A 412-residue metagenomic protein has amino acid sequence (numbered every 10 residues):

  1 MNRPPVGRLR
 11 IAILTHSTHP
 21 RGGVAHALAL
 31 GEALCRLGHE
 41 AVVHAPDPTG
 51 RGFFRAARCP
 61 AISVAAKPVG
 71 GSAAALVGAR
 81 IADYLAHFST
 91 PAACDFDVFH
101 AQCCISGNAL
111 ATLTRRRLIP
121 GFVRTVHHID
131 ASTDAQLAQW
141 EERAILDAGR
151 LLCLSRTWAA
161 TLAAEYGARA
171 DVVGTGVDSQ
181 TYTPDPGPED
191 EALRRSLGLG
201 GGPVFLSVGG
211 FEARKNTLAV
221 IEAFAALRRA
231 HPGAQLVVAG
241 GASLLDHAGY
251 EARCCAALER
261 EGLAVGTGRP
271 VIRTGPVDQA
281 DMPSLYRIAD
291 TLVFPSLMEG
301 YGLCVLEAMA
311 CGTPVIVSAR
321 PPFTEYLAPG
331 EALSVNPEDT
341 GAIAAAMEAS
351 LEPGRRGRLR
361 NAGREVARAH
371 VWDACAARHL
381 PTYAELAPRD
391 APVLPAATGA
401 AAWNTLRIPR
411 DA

Functional and structural regions predicted by a protein language model:
P4-G7, L14-R21, L28-A82: N-terminal strand-loop element at the rim of the active site of nucleotide-sugar-dependent glycosyltransferases
A12, L199-K215, I221-F224, V237: Conserved donor-binding/catalytic core segment of Leloir-type glycosyltransferases
A101-S106, V126: Short His-centered aromatic/hydrophobic patch
I145, S284-A289: Short alpha-helical donor nucleotide-sugar binding micro-motif in glycosyltransferases
E251-A280: Nucleotide-activated donor-binding/catalytic signature segment of Leloir-type glycosyltransferases, i.e., the conserved
L297: Aromatic "clamp/platform" in nucleotide-sugar-dependent glycosyltransferases that forms part of the donor/acceptor
V305, P314-V317: Short hydrophobic beta-strand element within catalytic cores of glycosyltransferases and related nucleotide-activated
P329-G341, A349-G354: Conserved acidic donor-binding segment of nucleotide-sugar-dependent glycosyltransferases
